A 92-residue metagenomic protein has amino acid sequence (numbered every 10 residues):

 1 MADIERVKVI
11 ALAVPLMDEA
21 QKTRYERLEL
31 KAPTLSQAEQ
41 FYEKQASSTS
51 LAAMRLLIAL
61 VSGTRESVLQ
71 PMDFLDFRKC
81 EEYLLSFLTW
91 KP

Functional and structural regions predicted by a protein language model:
A2-P92: Short, surface-exposed, charged amphipathic helix/loop patches that serve as local interaction elements
